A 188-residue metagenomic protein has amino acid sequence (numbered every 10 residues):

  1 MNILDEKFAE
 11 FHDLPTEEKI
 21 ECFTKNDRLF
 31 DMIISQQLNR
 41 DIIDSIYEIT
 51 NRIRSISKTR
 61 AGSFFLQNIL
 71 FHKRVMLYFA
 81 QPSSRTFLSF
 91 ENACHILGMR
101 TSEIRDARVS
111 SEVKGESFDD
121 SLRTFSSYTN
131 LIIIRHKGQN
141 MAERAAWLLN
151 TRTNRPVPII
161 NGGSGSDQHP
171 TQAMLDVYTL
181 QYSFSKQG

Functional and structural regions predicted by a protein language model:
N2-L88: Positively charged, low-complexity intrinsically disordered leader regions
M32, S63-F64, N68-Y182: Phosphate/diphosphate ligand-binding glycine-rich loop within oxidoreductases
Q187-G188: An alpha-beta-alpha
